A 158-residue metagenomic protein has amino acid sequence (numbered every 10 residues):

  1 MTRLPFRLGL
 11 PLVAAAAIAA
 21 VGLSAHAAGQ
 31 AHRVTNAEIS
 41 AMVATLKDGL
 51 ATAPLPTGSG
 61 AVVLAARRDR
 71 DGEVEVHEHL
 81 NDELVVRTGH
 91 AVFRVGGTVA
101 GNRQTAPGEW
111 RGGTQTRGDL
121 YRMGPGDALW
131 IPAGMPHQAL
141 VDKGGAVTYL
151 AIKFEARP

Functional and structural regions predicted by a protein language model:
M1-F6: N-terminal secretory signal peptides that target proteins for export/translocation
G9-G22: Bacterial N-terminal signal peptides
V21-H79: A short, N-terminal "cap"/entry segment at the start of jelly-roll beta-barrel domains of the cupin/DSBH fold
E75, D82-V85, L120-Y121, A128-L129: His/acidic/aromatic-lined binding-pocket segments of jelly-roll/cupin-type domains and related regulatory beta-sandwich
E78-F93, G97-V99, T105-T114: Short, conserved beta-strand element in jelly-roll/cupin
R122-D142: Conserved metal-binding segment of the jelly-roll/cupin
G144-P158: A short hydrophobic beta-strand segment most commonly corresponding to one strand of the jelly-roll/cupin
